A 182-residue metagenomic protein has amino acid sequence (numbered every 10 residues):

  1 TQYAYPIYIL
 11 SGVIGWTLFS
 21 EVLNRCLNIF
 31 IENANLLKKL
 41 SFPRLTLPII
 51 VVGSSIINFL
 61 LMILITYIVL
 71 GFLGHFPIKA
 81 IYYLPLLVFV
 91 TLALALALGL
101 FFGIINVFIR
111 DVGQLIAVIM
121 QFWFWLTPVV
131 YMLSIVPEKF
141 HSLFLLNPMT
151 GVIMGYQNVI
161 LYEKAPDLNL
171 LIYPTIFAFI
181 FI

Functional and structural regions predicted by a protein language model:
T1, R44, I49-I119, K164-I182: Alpha-helical transmembrane segments and their short interhelical loops
T1-E21, D167-L168: Transmembrane helix-boundary elements of multi-pass transport/secretion proteins, especially ABC-type permease modules
Y5, F42, L47, L84 (+2 more regions): Hydrophobic alpha-helix-in-membranes signature
L10-G15, M62-I68, F124: Hydrophobic alpha-helical transmembrane segments of multi-pass integral membrane proteins
G15-C26, L92-I104, L126-V130, S134 (+1 more regions): Transmembrane alpha-helical segments that form the membrane-embedded catalytic/substrate-channel core of multi-pass
F19-I56: Transmembrane helix boundary and interhelical loop/hinge segments in multi-pass membrane proteins
A117-T127: Small-residue-rich segments of transmembrane alpha-helices in multi-pass membrane proteins, especially helix faces
T127-I180: Membrane-interfacial helix-loop-helix junctions in multi-pass membrane proteins
